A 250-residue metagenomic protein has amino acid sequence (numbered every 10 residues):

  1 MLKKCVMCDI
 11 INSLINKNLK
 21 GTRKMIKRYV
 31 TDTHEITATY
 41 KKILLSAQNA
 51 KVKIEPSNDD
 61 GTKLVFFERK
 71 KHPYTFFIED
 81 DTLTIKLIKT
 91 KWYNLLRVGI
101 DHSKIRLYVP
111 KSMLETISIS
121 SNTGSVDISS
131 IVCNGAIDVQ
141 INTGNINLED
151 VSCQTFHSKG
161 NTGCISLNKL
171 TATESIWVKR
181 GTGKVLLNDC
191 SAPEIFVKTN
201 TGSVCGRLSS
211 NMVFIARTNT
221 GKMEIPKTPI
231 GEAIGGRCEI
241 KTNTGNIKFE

Functional and structural regions predicted by a protein language model:
L2-K4: Extreme N-terminal basic, low-complexity initiation segments that serve as generic localization/processing leaders
M7-I10, L14-I15, G21: Short, positively charged and aromatic/hydrophobic N-terminal segments
G21-I88, K104-P110, L114-T116, S120 (+5 more regions): Short linear S-[DN]-x-LW-Φ motif typified by the pepsin-like aspartic protease active-site region
L96-V98: Glycine/small-residue-rich loop that forms an oxyanion/phosphate-binding "nest" at active or ligand-binding sites
S118-G163: Right-handed parallel beta-helix
D150, F156-K159, I165-E250: Short, surface-exposed interaction patches in beta-rich subdomains that mediate adhesion/assembly near membranes
